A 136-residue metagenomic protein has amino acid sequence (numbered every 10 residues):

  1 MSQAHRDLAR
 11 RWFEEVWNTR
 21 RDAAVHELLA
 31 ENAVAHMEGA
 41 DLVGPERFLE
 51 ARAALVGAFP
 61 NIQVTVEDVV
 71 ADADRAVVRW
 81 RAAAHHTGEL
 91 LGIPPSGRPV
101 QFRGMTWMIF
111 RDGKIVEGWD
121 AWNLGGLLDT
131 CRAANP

Functional and structural regions predicted by a protein language model:
M1-P136: C-terminal and inter-domain tail/linker signature
